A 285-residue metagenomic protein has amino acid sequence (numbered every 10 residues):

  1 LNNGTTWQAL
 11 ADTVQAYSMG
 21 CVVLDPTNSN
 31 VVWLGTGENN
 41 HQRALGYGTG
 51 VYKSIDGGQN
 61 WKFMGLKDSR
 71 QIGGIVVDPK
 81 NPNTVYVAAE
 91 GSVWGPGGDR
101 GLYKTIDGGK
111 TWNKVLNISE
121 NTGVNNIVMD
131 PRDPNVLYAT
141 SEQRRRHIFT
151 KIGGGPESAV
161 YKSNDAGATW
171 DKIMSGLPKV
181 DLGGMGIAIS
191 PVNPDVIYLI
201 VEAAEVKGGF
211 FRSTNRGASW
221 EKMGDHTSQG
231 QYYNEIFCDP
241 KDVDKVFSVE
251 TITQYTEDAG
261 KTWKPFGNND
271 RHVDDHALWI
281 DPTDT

Functional and structural regions predicted by a protein language model:
L1-T285: Beta-propeller blade termini and top-face loops
